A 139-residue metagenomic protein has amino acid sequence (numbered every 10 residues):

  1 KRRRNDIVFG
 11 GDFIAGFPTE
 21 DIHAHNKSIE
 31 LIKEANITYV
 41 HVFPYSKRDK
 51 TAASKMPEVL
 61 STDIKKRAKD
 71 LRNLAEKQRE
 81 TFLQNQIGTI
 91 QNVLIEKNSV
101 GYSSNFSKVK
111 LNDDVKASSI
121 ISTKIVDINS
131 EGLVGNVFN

Functional and structural regions predicted by a protein language model:
K1-T51, D70-Q78: Conserved C-terminal portion of the radical SAM core fold that forms the substrate/S-adenosylmethionine-binding
K55-N139: Terminal RNA-binding accessory module
